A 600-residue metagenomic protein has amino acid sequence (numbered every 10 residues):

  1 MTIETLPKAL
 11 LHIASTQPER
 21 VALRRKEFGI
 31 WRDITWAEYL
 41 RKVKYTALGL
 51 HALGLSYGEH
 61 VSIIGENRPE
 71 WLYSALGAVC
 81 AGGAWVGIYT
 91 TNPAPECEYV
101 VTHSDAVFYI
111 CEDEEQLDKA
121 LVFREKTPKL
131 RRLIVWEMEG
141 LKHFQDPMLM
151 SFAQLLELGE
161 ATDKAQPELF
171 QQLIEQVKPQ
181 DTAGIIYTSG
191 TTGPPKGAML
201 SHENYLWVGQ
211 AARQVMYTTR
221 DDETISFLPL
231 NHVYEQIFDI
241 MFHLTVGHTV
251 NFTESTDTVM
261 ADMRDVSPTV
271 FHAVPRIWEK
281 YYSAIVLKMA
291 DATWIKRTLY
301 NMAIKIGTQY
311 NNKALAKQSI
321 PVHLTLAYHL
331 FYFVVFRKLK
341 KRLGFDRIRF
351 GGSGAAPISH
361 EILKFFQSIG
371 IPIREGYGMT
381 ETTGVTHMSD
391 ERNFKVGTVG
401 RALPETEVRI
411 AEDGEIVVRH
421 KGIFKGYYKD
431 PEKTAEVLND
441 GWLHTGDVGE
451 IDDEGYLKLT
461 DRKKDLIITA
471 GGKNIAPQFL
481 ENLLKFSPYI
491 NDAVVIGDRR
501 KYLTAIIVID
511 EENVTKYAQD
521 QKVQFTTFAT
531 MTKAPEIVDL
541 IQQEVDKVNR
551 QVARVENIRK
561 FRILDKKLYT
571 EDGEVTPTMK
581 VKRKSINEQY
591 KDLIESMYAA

Functional and structural regions predicted by a protein language model:
L11, L48, C80-L158, L540 (+1 more regions): Structural core segment of the AMP-binding/adenylate-forming
P18-V21, M150, E160-Y187, P194 (+1 more regions): Conserved pre-ATP/AMP-binding loop-to-beta segment of ANL
L23-L76, P93-E98, S151-G159, H202-E203: Conserved AMP-binding/adenylate-forming core of the ANL superfamily
D33-A37, A153, A183-V208: Conserved AMP-binding A3 loop
E115-K178, I285-K338: ANL superfamily adenylate-forming
L206-E223, L230-F336, R347: Conserved AMP-binding/adenylation subdomain of ANL enzymes
A402-T469, F486: Conserved ATP-binding/catalytic segment of the ANL
D492-V495, V538, Q542-A600: Conserved C-terminal "lid"/linker of ANL adenylate-forming enzymes
